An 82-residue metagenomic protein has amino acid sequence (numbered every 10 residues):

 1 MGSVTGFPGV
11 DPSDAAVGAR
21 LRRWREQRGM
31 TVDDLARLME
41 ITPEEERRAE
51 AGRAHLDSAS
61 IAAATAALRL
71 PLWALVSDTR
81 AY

Functional and structural regions predicted by a protein language model:
M1-Q27: A short, Lys/Arg-rich alpha-helix, primarily the initiator
G2-V4, V76-Y82: Short, charged recognition helix plus adjacent turn of helix-turn-helix-like nucleic-acid-binding domains
A19-L38, A63: Short basic helix-loop element that most often maps to the first helix and adjoining turn of HTH DNA-binding modules
L21, L35-A36, E46-A49, L75: Conserved hydrophobic/aromatic packing and binding residues within compact polymer-binding modules
E40-L56: Recognition helix of helix-turn-helix/homeodomain-like DNA-binding domains that insert into the DNA major groove
D57-L75: DNA major-groove recognition helix of helix-turn-helix/homeodomain DNA-binding modules
